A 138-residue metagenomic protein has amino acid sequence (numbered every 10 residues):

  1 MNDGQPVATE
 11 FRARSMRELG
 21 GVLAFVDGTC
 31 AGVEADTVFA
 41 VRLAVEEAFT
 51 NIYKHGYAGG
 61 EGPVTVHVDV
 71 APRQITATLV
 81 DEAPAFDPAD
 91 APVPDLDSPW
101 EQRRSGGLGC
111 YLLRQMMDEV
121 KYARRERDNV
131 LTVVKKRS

Functional and structural regions predicted by a protein language model:
M1-E10, Y53-S138: Conserved beta-strand-loop-beta-strand hairpin that lines the nucleotide-binding pocket of ATP/GTP-utilizing enzymes
D3-D36: Helix-loop-beta hinge of the Bergerat
A13, L43, R124: Conserved strand-loop elements at the edges of beta-sheets that form or border functional pockets
L23-E46, T50, Q102-R104: Conserved short strand/loop->alpha-helix "switch" segment adjacent to the catalytic nucleotide/phosphoryl-transfer site
